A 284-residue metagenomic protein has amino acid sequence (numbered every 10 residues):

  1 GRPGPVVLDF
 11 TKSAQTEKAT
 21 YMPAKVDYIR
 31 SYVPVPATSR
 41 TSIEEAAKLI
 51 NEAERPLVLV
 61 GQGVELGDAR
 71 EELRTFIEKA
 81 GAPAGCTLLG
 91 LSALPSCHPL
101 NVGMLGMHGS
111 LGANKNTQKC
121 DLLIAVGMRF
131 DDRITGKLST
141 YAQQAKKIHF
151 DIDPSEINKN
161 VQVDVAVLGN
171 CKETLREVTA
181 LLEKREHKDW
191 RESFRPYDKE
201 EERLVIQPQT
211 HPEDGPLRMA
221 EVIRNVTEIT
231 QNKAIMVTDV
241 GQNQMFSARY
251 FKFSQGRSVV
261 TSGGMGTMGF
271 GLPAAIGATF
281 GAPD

Functional and structural regions predicted by a protein language model:
G1-E52, V205-I206: Conformationally flexible catalytic loops at phosphate/diphosphate-handling active centers
G1-P3, S42-P56, F76, T117-K119 (+2 more regions): Glycine-rich phosphate/diphosphate-binding loops that line cofactor/substrate pockets in enzymes
V7-T11, L59-G61, A125-G127, D151 (+1 more regions): Short beta-strand segments
K12, G90-P196: Glycine-rich, acidic loop regions that bind phosphate or pyrophosphate groups
E54-G67, I77: Glycine-rich phosphate/diphosphate-binding loops and the adjacent beta-loop-alpha structural elements that coordinate
L66-A69, D131-G136, M245, G269-L272: Short glycine/serine/threonine-rich phosphate/pyrophosphate-binding segments that cradle anionic phosphate groups
M107, N114, K119, I157-N160 (+3 more regions): Thiamine diphosphate
D198-A282: Active-site diphosphate/adenylate-binding microenvironment
